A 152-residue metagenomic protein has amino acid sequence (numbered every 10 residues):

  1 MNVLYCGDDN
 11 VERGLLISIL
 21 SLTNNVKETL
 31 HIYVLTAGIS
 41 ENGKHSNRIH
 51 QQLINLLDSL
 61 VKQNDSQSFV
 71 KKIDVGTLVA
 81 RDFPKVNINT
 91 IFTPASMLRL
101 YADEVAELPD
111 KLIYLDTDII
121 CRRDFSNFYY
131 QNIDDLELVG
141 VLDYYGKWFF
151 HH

Functional and structural regions predicted by a protein language model:
M1-H152: Glycosyltransferase catalytic domains, chiefly GT-A lineage
